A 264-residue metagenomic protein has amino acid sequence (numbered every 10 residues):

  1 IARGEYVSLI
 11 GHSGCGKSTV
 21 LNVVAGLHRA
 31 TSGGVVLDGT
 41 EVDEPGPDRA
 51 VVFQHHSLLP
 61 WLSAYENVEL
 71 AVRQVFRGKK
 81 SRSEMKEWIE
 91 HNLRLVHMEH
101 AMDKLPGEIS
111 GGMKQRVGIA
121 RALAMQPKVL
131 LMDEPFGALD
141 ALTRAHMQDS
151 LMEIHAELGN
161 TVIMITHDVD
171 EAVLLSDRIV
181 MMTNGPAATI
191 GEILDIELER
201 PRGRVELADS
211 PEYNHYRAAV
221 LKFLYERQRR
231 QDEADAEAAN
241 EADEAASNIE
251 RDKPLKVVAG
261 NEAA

Functional and structural regions predicted by a protein language model:
I10-H12: The feature captures the beta-strand-to-loop junction immediately N-terminal to the Walker
A25: Helix-to-loop junction immediately C-terminal to a conserved catalytic motif
G33-P45, S81: Conserved ABC transporter NBD signature motif
L62-A71: Short coil-to-helix segment of the ABC ATPase nucleotide-binding domain corresponding to the Q-loop/switch region
R73, K80-A101, E153: Conserved ABC ATPase "signature" region
K104-G107, M125: Conserved signature/switch motifs of ABC ATPase nucleotide-binding domains
I119: Hydrophobic anchor residue at the start of the ABC signature
L130-D133: Catalytic Walker B motif of ABC-type/P-loop ATPase nucleotide-binding domains
